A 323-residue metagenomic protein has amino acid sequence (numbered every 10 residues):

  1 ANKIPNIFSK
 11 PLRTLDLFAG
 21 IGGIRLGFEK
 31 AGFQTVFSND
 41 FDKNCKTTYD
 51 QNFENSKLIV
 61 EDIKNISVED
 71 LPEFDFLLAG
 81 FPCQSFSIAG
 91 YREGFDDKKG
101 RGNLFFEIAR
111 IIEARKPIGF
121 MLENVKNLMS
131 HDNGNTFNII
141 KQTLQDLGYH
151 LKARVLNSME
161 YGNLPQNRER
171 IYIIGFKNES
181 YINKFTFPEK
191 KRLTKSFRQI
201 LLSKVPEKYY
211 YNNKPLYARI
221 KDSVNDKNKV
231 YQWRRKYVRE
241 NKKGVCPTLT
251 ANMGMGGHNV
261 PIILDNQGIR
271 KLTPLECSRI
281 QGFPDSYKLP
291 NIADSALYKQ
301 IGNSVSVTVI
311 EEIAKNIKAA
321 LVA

Functional and structural regions predicted by a protein language model:
A1, K214-A323: C-terminal target-recognition/interaction regions appended to catalytic cores
F18-I21: Class I SAM-dependent methyltransferase "Motif I" SAM/SAH-binding loop
G27-Q34, N52: A short, Lys/Arg-enriched amphipathic alpha-helix followed by its capping loop at the start of a domain
D42: Conserved SAM/SAH-binding beta-strand->alpha-helix loop
Y49: Conserved SAM-binding loop
N55-D62: Conserved SAM-binding strand-loop segment of SAM-dependent methyltransferases
I66-F76, Q84-T248: Class I S-adenosyl-L-methionine
